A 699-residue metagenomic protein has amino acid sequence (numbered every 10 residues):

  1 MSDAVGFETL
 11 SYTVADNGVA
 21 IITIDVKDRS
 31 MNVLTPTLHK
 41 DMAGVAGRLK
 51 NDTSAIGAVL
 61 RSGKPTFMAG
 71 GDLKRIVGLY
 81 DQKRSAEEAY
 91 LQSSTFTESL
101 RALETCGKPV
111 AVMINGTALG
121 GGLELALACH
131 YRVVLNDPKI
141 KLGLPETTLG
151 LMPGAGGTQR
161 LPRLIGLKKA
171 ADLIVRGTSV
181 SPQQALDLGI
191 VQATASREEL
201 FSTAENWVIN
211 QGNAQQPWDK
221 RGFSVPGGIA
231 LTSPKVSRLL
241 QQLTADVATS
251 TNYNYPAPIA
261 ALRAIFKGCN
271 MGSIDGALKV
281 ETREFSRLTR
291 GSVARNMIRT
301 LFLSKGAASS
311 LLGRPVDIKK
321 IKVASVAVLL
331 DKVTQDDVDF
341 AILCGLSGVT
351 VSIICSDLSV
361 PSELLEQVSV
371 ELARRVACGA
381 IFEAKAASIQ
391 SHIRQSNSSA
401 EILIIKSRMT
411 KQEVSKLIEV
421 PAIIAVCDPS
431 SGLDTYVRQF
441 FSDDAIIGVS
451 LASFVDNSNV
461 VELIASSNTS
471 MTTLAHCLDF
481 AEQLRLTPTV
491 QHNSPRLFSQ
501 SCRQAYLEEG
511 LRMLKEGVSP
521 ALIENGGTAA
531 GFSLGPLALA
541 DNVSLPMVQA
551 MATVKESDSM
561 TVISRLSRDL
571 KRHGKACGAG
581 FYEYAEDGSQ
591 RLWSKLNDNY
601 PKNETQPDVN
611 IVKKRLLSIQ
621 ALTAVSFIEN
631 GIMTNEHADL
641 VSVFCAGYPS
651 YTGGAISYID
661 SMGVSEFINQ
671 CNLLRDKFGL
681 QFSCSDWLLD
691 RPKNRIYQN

Functional and structural regions predicted by a protein language model:
M1-R61, E98-R101: Conserved CoA-thioester-binding segment of acyl-CoA-metabolizing enzymes
G6-L10, A15, D25-K27, I76-K83 (+5 more regions): N-terminal glycine-rich phosphate-binding loop for ADP-containing cofactors
H39, A46, L100, L123 (+3 more regions): Generic hydrophobic/aromatic pocket-lining and core-packing "Φ" positions
I56-V59, A111, A327, S352: A structural signal for isolated positions on well-ordered beta-strands in alpha/beta enzyme cores
L60, D72, L125-A126, A185 (+1 more regions): Hydrophobic/aromatic residues within transmembrane alpha-helices of multi-pass small-molecule transporters
P65-A69, L119-G120: Short, active-site-adjacent cap segments at secondary-structure transitions
M68-G78: Glycine-rich loop at the start of a catalytic domain that most often binds anionic cofactors/ligands
T97, R101-L149, P153, L330-Q335: Glycine-rich beta-to-alpha active-site loop
